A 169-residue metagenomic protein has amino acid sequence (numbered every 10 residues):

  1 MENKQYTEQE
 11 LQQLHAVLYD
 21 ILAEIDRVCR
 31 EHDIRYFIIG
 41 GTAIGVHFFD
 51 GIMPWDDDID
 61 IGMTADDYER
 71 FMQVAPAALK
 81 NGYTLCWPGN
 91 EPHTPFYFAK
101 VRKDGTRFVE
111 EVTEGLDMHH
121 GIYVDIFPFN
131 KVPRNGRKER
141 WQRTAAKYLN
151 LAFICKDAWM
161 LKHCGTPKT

Functional and structural regions predicted by a protein language model:
M1-N3, H47-F48: Short amphipathic alpha-helical segments, especially helix-boundary/capping motifs
E2-R30, M72-R134, N150-T169: Conserved catalytic core of two-metal-ion nucleotidyltransferases
D26-I59, Y68: Active-site nucleotide-donor binding segment shared across nucleotidyl transfer reactions
G62-T64: Short hydrophobic/aromatic beta-strand micro-patches that form the beta-sheet surface supporting nucleotide- or nucleic
K131, R143-A145: Aromatic- and glycine-enriched beta-alpha-beta binding-site module
N135-W141: A short secondary-structure junction signal
